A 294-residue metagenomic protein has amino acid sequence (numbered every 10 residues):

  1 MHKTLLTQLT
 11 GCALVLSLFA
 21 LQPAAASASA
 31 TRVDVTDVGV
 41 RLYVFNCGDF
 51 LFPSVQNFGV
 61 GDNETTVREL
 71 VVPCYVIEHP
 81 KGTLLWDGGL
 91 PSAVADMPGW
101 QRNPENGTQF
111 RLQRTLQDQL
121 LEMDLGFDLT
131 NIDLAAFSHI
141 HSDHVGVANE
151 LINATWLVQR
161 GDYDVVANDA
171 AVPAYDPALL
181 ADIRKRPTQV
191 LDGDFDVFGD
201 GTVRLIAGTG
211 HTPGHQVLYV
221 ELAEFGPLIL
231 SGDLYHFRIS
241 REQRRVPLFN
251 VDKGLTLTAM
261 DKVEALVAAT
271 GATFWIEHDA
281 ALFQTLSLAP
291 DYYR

Functional and structural regions predicted by a protein language model:
M1-C12: Bacterial N-terminal signal peptides that target proteins for export
T10-A20: Bacterial N-terminal signal peptides
A24-D118, M123, N131, F225-G232 (+2 more regions): Metallo-beta-lactamase
S29-V33, F110-N131, Q159-A207, L255-G271: Metallo-beta-lactamase
P91-S92, M97, L179-I183, G193-F198 (+3 more regions): Metallo-beta-lactamase
T130-D143: Metallo-beta-lactamase
E150-I152, I183: Short, conserved loop/helix-junction motifs that constitute active-site signature segments in enzyme catalytic cores
L157-V158, A167-A171, R241, R245-V246 (+1 more regions): C-terminal/domain-terminus segments
